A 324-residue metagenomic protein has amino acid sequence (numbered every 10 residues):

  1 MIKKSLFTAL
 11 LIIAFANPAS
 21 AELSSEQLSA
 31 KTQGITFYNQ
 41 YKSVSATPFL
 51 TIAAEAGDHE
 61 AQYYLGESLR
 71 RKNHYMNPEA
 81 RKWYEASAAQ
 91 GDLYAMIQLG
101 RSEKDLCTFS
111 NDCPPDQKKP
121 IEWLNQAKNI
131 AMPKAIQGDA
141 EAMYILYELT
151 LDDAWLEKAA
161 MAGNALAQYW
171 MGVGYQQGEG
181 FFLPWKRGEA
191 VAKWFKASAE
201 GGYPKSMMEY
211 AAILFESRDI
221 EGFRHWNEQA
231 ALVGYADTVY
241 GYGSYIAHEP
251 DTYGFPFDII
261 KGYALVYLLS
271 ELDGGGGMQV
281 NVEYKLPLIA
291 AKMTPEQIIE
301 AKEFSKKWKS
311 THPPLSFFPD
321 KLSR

Functional and structural regions predicted by a protein language model:
S5-A14: Sec-dependent N-terminal signal peptides
A19-E67, P314-R324: N-terminal leader/linker segments that initiate helical-solenoid repeat arrays
S25-E26, K42, E55-H59, R71-K72 (+12 more regions): Short helix-capping/linker turns of helical repeat alpha-solenoids
T36-F37, Y64-R71, L99-S110, I145-T150 (+5 more regions): Hydrophobic face of amphipathic alpha-helices that form TPR/SEL1-like repeat modules and related alpha-solenoid
N39-S45, N73-W83, F109-N129, E148-K158 (+3 more regions): Structural signature of tandem alpha-helical TPR/SEL1-like repeats, specifically the intra-repeat loop/turn
T51-A53, A86-S87, A127, M132-K134 (+4 more regions): Canonical positions in the second alpha-helix
S87-A88, P115-N129, P256-G277, I299 (+1 more regions): TPR/TPR-like (Sel1-like) alpha-helical repeat modules
D273-R324: Terminal, low-structured helical/coil segments at or just beyond the last alpha-helical repeat
